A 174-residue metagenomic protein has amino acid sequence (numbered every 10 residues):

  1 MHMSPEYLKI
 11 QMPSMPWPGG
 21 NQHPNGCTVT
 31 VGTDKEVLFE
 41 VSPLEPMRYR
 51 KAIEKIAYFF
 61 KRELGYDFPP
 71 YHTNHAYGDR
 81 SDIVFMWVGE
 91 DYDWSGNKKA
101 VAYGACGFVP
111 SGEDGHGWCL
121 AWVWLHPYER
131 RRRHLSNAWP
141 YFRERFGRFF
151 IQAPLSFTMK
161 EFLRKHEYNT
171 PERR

Functional and structural regions predicted by a protein language model:
M1-E129, P140-F150, L155-K160, Y168-N169 (+1 more regions): Non-catalytic substrate-recognition and accessory regions of acyl/acetyltransferase enzymes
R132-N137: A short glycine-leucine-enriched loop at secondary-structure breakpoints that most characteristically corresponds
